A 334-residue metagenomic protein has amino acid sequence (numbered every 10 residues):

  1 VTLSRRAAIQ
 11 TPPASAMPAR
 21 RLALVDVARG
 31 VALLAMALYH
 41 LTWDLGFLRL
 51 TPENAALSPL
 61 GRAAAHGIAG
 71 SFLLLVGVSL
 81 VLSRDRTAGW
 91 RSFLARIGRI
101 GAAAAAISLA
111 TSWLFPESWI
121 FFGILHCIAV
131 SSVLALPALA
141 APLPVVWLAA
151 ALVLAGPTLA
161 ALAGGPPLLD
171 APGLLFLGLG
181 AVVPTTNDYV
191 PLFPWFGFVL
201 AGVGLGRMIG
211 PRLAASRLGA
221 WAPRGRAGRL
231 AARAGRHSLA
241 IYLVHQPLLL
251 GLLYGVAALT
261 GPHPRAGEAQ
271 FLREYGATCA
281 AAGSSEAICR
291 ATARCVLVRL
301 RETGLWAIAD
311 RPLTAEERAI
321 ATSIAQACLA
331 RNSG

Functional and structural regions predicted by a protein language model:
T2-G334: Alpha-helical transmembrane segments and their immediate juxtamembrane cytosolic regions
